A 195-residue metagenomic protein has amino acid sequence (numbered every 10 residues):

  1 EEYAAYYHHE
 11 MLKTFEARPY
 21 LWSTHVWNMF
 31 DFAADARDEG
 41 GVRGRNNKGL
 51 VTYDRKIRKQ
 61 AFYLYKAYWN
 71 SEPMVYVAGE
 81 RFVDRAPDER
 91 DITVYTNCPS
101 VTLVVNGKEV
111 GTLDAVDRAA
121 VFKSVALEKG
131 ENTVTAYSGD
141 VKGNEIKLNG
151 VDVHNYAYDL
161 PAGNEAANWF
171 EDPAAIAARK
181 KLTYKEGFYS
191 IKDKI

Functional and structural regions predicted by a protein language model:
E1-G111, A115, A126, E131-T133 (+3 more regions): Extended substrate-binding grooves/exosites of carbohydrate-active enzymes
R118-K123: Short strand-edge motifs at loop-to-beta-strand transitions and within beta-strands of extracellular beta-rich domains
N144-N155: Short beta-strand elements
I195: Mature N-terminal segment immediately following signal peptide/propeptide cleavage in secreted/periplasmic
